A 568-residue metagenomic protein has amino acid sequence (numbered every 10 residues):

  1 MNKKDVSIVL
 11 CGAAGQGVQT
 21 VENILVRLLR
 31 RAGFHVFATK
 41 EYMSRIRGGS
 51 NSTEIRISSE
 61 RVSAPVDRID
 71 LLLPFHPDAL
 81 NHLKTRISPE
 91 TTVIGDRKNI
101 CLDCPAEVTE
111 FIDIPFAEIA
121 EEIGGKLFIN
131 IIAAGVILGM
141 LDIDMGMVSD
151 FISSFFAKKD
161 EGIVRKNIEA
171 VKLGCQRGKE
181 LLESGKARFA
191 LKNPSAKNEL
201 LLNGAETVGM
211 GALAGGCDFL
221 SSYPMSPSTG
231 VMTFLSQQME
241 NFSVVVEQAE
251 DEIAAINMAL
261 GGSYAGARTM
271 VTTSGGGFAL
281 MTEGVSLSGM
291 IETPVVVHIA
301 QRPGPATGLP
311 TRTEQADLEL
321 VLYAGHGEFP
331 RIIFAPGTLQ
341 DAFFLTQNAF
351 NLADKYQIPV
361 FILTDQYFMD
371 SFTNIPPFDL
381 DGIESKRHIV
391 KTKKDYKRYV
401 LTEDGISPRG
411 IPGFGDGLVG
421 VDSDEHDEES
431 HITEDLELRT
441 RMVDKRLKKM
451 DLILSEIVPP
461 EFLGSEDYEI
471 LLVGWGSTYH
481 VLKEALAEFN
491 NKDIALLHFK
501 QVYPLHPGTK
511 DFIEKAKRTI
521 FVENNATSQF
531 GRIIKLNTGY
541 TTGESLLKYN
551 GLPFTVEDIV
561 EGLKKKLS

Functional and structural regions predicted by a protein language model:
M1-G215, F219-S221: Active-site cofactor/cluster-binding pocket
N2-D67, L71-K84, F219, S226-V321 (+1 more regions): Thiamine diphosphate
G15-V18, G139-L141, P224-T229, I253 (+7 more regions): Gly/Ser/Thr-rich loops at beta-strand to alpha-helix junctions that form or flank small-molecule/cofactor-binding
R30-H35, D78, I137-G146, D150-E161 (+14 more regions): Generic secondary-structure signature for well-ordered alpha-helical cores
P74, I94-D96, P115, T273 (+5 more regions): Short beta-strand segments
I87-V93, V108-T109, V244, A267 (+3 more regions): A short helix->loop->beta-strand "cap" motif at the edges of active sites that frequently abuts
F156, E180-K197, A212-C217, S236-F242 (+4 more regions): Gly-rich Lys/Arg/Thr-decorated short loops/hinges at beta-loop-alpha junctions or inter-strand turns that position
L201-G209, L213, L345, F350-S568: Flexible, low-complexity linker and terminal segments
